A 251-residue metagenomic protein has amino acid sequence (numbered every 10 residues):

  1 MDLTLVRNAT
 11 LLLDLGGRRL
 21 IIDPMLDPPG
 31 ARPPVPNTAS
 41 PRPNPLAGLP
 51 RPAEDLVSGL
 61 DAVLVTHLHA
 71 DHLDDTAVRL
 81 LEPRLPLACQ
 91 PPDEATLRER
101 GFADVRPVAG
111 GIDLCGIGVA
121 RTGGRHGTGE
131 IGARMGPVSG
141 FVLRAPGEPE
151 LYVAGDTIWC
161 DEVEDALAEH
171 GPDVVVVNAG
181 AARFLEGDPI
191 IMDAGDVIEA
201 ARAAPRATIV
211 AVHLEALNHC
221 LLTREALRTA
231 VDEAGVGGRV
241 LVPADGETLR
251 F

Functional and structural regions predicted by a protein language model:
M1-A47, E225-E233, G237-G238, D245: Zn-dependent metallo-beta-lactamase
L5-G16, D113-D173, M192: Catalytic core of the metallo-beta-lactamase
L13, D23, H67, D74 (+5 more regions): Divalent metal-coordination and catalytic microenvironments
R18-L20, D61-A62, P86, I117 (+3 more regions): Structural motif
R18-L64, D75-A77, G129-I131, T157-E169: Pre-active-site segment of Zn-dependent metallo-hydrolases
D27-P29, H69-L73, E94-L97, I112-C115 (+5 more regions): Active-site environment of divalent metal-dependent phosphoester hydrolases
C89-P149, T229-F251: Metallo-beta-lactamase
P92, I158-D245: Cap/insert and terminal regions of metallo-dependent hydrolase folds
